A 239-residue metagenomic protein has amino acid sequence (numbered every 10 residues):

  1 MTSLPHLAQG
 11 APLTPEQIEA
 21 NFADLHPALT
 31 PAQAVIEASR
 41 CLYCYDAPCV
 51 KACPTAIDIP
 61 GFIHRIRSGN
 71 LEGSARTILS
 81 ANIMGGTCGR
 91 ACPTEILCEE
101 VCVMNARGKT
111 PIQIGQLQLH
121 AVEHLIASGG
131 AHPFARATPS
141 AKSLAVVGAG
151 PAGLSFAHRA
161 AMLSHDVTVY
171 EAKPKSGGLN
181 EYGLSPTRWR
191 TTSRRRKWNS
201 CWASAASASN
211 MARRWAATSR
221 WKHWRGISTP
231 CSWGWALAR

Functional and structural regions predicted by a protein language model:
M1-S143, T191, C231-R239: Ferredoxin-type iron-sulfur electron-transfer modules and their immediate structural context
A75-N82, N180-P230: N-terminal Rossmann-like dinucleotide/flavin-binding domain of flavoprotein oxidoreductases that bind FAD/FMN
I83, G150-P151, K175: Residue-level detector of alpha-helix initiation sites
H124-A127, S155-H158, M162-H165, R190 (+1 more regions): N-terminal export/assembly segments and adjacent metallocofactor-ligating motifs of anaerobic energy-metabolism
S143-V169: N-terminal Rossmann-like FAD-binding beta1-loop-alpha1 element of flavoenzymes
H165-Y182: Glycine-rich FAD pyrophosphate-binding loop
